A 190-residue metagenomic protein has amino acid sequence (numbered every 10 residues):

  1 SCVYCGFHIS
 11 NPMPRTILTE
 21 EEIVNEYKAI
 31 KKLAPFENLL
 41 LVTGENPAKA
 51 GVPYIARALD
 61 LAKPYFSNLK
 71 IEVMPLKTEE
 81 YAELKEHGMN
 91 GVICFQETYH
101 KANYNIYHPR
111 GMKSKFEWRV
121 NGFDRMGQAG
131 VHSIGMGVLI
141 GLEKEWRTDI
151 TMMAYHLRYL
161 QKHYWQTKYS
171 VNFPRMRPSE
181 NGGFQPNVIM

Functional and structural regions predicted by a protein language model:
S1-E22: Canonical Radical SAM [4Fe-4S] cluster-binding loop centered on the CxxxCxxC motif and its immediate flanking residues
S10-I17, A48-P53, Y104-F116, W146 (+1 more regions): Glycine-rich tight-turn/loop motif centered on a GG-T
E20-A29, P75-E83: Short, acidic/polar
E22, V52-R57, I150-A154, V188-M190: Charged helix-capping and loop-helix junction motifs
N25-N46: Short Fe-S-cluster ligation motifs
K31-A34, K85, G127, R158: Non-catalytic positions within long, well-ordered alpha-helices that form the structural scaffold/packing of enzyme
N38-L39, V52-I140: Radical SAM/AdoMet-radical enzyme domain recognition
N38-L41, E117-G182, M190: Conserved C-terminal portion of the radical SAM core fold that forms the substrate/S-adenosylmethionine-binding
